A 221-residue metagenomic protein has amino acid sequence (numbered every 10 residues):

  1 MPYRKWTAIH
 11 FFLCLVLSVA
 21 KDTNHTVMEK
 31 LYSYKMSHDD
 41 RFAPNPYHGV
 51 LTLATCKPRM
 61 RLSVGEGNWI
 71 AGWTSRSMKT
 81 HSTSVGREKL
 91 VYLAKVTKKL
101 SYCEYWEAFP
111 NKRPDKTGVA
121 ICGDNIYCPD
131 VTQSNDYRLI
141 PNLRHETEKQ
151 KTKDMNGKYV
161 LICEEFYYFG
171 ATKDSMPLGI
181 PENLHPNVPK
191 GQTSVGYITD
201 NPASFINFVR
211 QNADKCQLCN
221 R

Functional and structural regions predicted by a protein language model:
Y3, F11-F12: Aromatic (phenylalanine/tyrosine) cluster motif
F12-G65, M78: Compositionally biased, charged N-terminal/linker segments
G67-W69: Structural motif
T74-T83: Short, charged beta-turn/beta-strand-edge "cap" motif at the junction between a beta-strand and an adjacent loop
L90-T97: Short beta-strand-centered aromatic/proline hotspots
Y102-R221: Contiguous surface segments at macromolecular interaction interfaces
